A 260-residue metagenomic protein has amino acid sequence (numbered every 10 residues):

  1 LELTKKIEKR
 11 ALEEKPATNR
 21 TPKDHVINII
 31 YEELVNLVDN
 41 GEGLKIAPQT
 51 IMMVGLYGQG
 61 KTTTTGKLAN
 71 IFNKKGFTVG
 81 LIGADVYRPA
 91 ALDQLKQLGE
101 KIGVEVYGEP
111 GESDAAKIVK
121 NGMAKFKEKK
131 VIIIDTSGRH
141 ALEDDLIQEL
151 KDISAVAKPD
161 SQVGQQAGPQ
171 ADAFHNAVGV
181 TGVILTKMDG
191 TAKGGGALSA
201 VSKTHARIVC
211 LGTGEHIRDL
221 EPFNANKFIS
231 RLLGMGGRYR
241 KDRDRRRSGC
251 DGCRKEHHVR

Functional and structural regions predicted by a protein language model:
L1-L3, I7, Y239-R260: Structural and coupling elements of P-loop NTPases
L1-V86, A91-T136: Primarily NTPase-proximal linker/entry elements flanking Walker-type ATP/GTP-binding cores
E2, H25, K117, Q148 (+3 more regions): Conserved active-site and cofactor/substrate-binding residues in soluble primary-metabolism enzymes
R20-D24, K187, C253: Ordered, soluble secondary-structure elements with a strong preference for glycine-centered loop motifs and nearby
M52-L68, T186, R246-V259: Glycine-rich phosphate-binding P-loop
Y57, I82-Y87, E109, T136-G138 (+4 more regions): G-domain G4 guanine-recognition motif of GTPases
K61-G66, P89-L92, A116, A141-E143 (+3 more regions): Short glycine/serine/threonine-rich phosphate/pyrophosphate-binding segments that cradle anionic phosphate groups
K120-M123, K129, A141, I147-L150 (+3 more regions): Conserved phosphate-handling catalytic cores of large alpha/beta enzymes
